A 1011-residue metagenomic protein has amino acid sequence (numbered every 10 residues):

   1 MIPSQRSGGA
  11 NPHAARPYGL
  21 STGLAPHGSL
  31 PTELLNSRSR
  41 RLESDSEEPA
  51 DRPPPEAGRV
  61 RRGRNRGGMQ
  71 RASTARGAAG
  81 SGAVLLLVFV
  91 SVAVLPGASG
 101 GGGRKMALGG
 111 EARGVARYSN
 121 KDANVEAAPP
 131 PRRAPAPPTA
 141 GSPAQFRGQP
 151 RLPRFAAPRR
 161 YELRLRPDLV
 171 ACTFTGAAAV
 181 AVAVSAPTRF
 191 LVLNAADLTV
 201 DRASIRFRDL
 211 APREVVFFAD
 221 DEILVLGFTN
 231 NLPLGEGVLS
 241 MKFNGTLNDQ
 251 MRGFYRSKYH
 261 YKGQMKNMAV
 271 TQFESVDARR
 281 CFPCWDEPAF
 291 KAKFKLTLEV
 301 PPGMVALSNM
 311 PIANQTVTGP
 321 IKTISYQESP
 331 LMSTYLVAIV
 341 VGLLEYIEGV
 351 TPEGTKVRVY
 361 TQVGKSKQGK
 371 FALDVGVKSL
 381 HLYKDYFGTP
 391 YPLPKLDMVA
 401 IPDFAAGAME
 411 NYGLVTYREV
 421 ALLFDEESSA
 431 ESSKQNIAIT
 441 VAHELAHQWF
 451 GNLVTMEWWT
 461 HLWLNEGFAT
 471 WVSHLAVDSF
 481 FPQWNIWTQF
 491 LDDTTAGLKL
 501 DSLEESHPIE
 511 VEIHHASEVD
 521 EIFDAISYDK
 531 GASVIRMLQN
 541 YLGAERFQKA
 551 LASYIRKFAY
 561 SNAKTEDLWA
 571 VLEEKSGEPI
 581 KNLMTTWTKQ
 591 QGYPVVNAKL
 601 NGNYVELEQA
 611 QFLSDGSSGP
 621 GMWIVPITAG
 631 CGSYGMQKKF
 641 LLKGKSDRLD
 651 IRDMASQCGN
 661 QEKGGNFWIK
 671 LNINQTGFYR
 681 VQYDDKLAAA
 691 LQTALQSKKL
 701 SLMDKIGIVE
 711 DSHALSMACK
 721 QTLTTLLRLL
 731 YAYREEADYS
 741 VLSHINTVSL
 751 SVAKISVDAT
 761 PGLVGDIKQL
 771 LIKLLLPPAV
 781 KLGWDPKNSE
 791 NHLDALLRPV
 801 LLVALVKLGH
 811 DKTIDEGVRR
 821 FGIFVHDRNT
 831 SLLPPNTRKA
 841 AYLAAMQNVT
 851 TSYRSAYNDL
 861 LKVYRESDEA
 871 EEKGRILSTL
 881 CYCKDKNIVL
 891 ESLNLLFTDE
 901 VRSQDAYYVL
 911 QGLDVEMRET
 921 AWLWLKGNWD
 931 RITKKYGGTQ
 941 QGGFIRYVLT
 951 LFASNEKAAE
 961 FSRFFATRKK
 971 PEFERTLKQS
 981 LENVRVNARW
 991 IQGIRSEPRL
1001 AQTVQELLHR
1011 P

Functional and structural regions predicted by a protein language model:
I2-S4, L34, D45, G68-T175 (+4 more regions): N-terminal, polar/Ser/Thr-rich
I2-T74: Short, low-complexity, Lys/Arg-enriched N-terminal segments of secretory-pathway carbohydrate enzymes
L152, A181, L224, S240-I347 (+1 more regions): Extended, low-hydrophobicity, Ser/Thr/Pro/Gly-biased non-transmembrane segments
R160, R164-L169, T173-D209: N-terminal alpha-helical targeting/anchoring segments
A181-T199, K295-P301, E608, L613-T628: Surface-exposed beta-strand/loop patches in extracellular or lumenal glycoproteins
L198-Y261, P283, T318, M654-E662: A surface-exposed beta-strand-loop module
R208-L210, D220-E222, M268, Y326 (+7 more regions): Hydrophobic alpha-helical and helix-loop surface patches within well-folded domains that function as non-catalytic
V477, T494-A496, S502, N601-E608 (+2 more regions): Long, ordered, helix-rich scaffold segments
